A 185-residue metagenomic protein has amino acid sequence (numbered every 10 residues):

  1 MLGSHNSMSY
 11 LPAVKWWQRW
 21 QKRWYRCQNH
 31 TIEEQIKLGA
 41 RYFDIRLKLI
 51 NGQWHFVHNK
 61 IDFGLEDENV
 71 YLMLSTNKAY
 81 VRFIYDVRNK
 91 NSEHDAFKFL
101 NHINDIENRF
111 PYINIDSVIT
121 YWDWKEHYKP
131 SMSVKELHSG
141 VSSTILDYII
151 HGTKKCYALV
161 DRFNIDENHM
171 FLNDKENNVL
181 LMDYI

Functional and structural regions predicted by a protein language model:
M1-L38, Y42, L49-Y80, N89-N91 (+1 more regions): Long, acidic (Asp/Glu-rich), low-complexity accessory segments flanking structured domains
T31, N69-M73, A96-I106: A general structural detector for well-ordered alpha-helical segments in enzyme core domains, enriched
R41, K48, I84, I103 (+1 more regions): Extracytoplasmic glycan-interaction modules
N77-A79, K98-I119, K175-E176: Structural alpha-beta junctions
